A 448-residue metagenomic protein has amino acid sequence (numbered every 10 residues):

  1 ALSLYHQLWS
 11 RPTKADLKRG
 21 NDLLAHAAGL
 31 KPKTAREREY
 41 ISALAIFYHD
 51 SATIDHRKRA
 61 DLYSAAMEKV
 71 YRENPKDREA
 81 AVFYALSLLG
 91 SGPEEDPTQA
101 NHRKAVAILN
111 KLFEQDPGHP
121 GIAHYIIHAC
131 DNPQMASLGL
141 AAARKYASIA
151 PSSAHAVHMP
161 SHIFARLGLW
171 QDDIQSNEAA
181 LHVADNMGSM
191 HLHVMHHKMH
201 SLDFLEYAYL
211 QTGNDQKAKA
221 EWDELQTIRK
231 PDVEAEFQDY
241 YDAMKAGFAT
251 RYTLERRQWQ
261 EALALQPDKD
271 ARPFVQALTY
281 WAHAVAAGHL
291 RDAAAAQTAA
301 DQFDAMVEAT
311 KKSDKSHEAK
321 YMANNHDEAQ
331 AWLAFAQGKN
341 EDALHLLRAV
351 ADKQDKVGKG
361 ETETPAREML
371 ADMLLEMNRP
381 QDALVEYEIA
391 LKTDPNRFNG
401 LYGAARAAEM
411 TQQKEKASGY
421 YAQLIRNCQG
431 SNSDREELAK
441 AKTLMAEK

Functional and structural regions predicted by a protein language model:
A1, V82, H124-Y125, H155-M159 (+7 more regions): Alpha-solenoid helical repeat scaffolds
A1-H6, P32-A52, K76-E94, D116-A129 (+7 more regions): Amphipathic alpha-helical repeat scaffolds of TPR domains
L2-T34, A45-K58, S91-A100, A129-A141 (+3 more regions): Inter-helical turn/loop elements of alpha-helical hairpins
K14-A28, A165, I174-H182, L210-Q216 (+4 more regions): TPR/TPR-like (Sel1-like) alpha-helical repeat modules
Y71-E73, F113-Q115, K145-S152, V183-L192 (+6 more regions): Solenoid-like repeat scaffolds
